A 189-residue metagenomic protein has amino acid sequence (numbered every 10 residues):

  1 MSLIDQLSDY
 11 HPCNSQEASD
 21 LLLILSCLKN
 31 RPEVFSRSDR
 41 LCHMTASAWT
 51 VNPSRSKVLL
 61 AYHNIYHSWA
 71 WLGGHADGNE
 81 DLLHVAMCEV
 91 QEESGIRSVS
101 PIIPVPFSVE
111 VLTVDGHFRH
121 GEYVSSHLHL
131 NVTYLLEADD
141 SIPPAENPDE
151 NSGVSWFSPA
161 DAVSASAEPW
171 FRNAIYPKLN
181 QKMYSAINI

Functional and structural regions predicted by a protein language model:
M1-H11: Generic N-terminal amphipathic, Lys/Arg-enriched alpha-helix
D9-S47: Acidic, metal-coordinating catalytic segment for phosphate/diphosphate chemistry, firing primarily on the Nudix
S36-W71: N-terminal strand-loop-strand
H63-I65, H75, E150: A short beta-strand motif that forms part of the nucleic acid-binding face of small beta-barrel RNA-binding folds
D77-W170: Unchanged
S166-I189: Charged phosphate-binding loop/patch that engages nucleotide di/tri-phosphates or the phosphate backbone of nucleic
